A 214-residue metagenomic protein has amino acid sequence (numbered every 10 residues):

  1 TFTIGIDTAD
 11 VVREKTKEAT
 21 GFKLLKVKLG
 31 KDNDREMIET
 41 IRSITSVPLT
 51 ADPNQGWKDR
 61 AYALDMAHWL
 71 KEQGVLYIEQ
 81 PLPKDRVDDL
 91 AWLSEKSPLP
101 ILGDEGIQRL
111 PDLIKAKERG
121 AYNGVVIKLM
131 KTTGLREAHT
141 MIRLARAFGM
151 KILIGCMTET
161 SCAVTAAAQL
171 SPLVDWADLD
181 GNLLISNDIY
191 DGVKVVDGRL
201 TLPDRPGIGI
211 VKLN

Functional and structural regions predicted by a protein language model:
T1-S97: Metal-dependent enolase-superfamily TIM-barrel catalytic cores that perform enediolate-based chemistry
F2, I6, K31, P53 (+4 more regions): Short loop or secondary-structure boundary microenvironments that flank and position key functional residues
D10-V11, D59-Y62, P111-I114, G134-A138 (+2 more regions): Short, charged, surface-exposed secondary-structure boundary motifs
V47, F148-L153, G198-R205: A general structural signal for short secondary-structure boundary/capping elements
T50-P53, E79-Q80, G103-D104, I154 (+2 more regions): General beta-strand structural signal in soluble alpha/beta enzymes
D85-L90, S94-L179: Catalytic alpha/beta core domains of metabolic enzymes, predominantly
M157-N214: Flexible C-terminal active-site loop/helix
